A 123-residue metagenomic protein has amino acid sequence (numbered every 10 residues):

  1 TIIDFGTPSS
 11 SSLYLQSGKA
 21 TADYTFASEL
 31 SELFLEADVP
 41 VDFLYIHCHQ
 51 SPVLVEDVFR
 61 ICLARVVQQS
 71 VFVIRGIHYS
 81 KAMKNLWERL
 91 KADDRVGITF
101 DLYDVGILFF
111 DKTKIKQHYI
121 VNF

Functional and structural regions predicted by a protein language model:
T1-I3, F43, V71: Residue-level preference for the first positions of well-ordered beta-strands
T1-V39: SAM cofactor-binding core of SAM-dependent methyltransferases, primarily the Rossmann-like beta-alpha-beta module
D4-S9, S28, I46-Q50, R75-I77: Structural motif
L35-E36, Q50-S51, V66: Intrinsically disordered, low-complexity coil segments
V39-I46: Short SAM/SAH-binding signature in class I
V53-F123: C-terminal substrate-binding/active-site "lid" region of AdoMet-derived donor-dependent transferases
